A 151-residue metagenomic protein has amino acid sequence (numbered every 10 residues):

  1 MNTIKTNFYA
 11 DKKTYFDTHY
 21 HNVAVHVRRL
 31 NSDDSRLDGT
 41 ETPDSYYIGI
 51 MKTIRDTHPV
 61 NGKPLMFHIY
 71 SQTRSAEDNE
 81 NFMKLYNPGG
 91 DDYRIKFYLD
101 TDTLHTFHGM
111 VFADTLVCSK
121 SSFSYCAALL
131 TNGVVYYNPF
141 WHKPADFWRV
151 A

Functional and structural regions predicted by a protein language model:
M1-P64: Secretory-pathway luminal glycosyltransferase catalytic domains
R28, P139-F140: Histidine-centered beta-alpha loop that forms part of the nucleotide-sugar donor binding/catalytic region in diverse
S32, A76, P144: Flexible, glycine-rich phosphate/dinucleotide-binding loops and adjacent beta-alpha linkers at cofactor/substrate
P59-P139, F147: Donor-binding and catalytic core of enzymes assembling or modifying cell-surface/extracellular glycoconjugates
A145-A151: Leloir-type glycosyltransferase catalytic cores
